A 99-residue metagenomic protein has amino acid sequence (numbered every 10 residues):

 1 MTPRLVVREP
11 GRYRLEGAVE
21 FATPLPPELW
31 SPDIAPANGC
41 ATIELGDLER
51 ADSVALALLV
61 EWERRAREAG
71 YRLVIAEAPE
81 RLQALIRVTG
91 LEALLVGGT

Functional and structural regions predicted by a protein language model:
M1-V54, V60-T99: STAS-like cytosolic regulatory interaction modules
